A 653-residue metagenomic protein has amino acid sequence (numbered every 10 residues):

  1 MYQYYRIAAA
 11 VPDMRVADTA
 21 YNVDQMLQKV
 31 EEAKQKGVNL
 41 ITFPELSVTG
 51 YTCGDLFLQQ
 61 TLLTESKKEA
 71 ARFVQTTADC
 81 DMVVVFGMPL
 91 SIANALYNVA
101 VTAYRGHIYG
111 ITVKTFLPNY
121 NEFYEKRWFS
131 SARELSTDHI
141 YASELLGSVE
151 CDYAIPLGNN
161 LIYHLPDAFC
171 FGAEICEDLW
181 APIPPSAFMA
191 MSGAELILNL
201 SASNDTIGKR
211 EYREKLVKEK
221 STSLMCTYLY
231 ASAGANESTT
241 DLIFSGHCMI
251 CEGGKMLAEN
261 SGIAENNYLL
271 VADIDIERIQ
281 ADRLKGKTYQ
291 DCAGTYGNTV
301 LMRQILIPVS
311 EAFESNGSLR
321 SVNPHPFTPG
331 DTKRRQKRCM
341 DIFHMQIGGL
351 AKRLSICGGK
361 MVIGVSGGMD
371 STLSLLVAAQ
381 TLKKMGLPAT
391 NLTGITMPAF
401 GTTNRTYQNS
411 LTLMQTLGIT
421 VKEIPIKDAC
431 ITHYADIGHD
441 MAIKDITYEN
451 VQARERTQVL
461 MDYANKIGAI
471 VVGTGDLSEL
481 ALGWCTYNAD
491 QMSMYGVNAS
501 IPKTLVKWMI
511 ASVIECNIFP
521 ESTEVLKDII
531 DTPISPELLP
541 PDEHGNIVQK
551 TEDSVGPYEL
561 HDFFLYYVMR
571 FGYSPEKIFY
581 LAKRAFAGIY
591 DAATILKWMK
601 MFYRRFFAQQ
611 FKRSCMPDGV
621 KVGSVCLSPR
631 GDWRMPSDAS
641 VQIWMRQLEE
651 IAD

Functional and structural regions predicted by a protein language model:
M1-G364, Q380-N391, T416, V421: Enzyme catalytic cores with a strong preference for nitrogen-chemistry domains
N22, D167, C226, S238 (+4 more regions): ATP/NTP-dependent adenylation/nucleotidyl-transfer catalytic domains that generate, transfer, or process NMP-activated
